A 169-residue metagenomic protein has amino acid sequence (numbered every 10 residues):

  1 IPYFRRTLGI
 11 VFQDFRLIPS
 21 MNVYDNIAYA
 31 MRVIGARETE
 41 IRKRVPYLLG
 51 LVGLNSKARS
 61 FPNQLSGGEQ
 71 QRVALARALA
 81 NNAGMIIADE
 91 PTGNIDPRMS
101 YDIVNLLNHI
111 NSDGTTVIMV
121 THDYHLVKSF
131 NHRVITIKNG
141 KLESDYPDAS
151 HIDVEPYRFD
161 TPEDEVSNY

Functional and structural regions predicted by a protein language model:
I1-G9, E38, S112, V154-P156: ABC ATPase NBD coupling module
M21-A28: Short coil-to-helix segment of the ABC ATPase nucleotide-binding domain corresponding to the Q-loop/switch region
F61-L65, E69: Conserved ABC ATPase signature
L75: Hydrophobic anchor residue at the start of the ABC signature
A80-G84: A short, proline-enriched helix->beta-strand linker immediately N-terminal to the Walker B motif in ABC-type P-loop
I86-D89: Catalytic Walker B motif of ABC-type/P-loop ATPase nucleotide-binding domains
P97-M99: Helix N-cap at the start of a conserved alpha-helix in ABC-type nucleotide-binding domains
